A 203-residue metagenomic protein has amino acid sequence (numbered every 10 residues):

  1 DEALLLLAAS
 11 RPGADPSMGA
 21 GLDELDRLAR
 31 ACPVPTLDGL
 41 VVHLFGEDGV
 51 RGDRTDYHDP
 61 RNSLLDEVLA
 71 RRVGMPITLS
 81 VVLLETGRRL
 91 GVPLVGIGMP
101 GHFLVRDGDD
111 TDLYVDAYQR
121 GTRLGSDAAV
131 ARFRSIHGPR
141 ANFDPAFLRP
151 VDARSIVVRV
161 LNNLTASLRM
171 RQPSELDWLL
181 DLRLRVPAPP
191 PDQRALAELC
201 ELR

Functional and structural regions predicted by a protein language model:
D1-R203: A structural boundary/capping signal
